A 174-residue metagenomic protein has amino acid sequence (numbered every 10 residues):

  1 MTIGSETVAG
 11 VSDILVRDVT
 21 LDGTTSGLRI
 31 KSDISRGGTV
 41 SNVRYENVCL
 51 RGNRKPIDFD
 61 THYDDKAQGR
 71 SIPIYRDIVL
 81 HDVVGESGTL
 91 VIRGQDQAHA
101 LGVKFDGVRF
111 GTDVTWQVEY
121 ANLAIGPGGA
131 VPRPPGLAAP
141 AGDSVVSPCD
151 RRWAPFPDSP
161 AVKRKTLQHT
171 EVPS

Functional and structural regions predicted by a protein language model:
M1-S174: Extracellular/periplasmic carbohydrate-active domains that bind, remodel, or depolymerize complex polysaccharides
